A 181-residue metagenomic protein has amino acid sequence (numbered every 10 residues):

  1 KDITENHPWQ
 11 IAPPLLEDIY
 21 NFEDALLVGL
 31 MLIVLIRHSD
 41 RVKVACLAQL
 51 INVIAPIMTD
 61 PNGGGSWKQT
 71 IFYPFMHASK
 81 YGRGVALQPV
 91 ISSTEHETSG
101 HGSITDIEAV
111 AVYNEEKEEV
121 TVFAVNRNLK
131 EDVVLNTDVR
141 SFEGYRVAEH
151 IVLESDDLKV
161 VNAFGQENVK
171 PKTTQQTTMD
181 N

Functional and structural regions predicted by a protein language model:
D2-A109, E115-E118: Aromatic/acidic polysaccharide-binding cleft in carbohydrate-active enzymes
V44-C46, F123, I151: Conserved active-site loop/cleft motifs that coordinate metal ions or position small ligands
S93-T94, S99-D106, V125-N181: C-terminal beta-sandwich/jelly-roll accessory domains of carbohydrate-active enzymes
E119-V125: Short beta-strand elements of extracellular/lumenal beta-sandwich folds
